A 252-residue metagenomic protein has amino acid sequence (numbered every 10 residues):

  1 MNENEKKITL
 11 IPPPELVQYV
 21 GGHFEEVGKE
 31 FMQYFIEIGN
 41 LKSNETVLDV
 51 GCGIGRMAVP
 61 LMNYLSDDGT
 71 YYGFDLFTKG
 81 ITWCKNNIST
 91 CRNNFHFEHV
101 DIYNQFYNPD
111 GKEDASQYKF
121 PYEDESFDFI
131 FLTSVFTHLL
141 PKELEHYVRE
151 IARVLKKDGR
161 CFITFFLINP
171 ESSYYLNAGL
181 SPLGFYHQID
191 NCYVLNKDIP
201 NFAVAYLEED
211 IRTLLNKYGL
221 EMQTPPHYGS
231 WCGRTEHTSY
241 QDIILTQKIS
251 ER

Functional and structural regions predicted by a protein language model:
M1-I38, I54-L61, T70-K119, R160-R252: Class I (Rossmann-like) S-adenosyl-L-methionine-dependent methyltransferase catalytic domain, capturing the SAM-binding
N44-G53: Conserved class I S-adenosyl-L-methionine
S66, L139-L140, L155-K156: Helix-to-beta-strand junctions that scaffold the AdoMet/dcAdoMet cofactor pocket in Class I SAM-dependent enzymes
D128: Conserved acidic residues
F131: A conserved beta-strand element that flanks and buttresses the S-adenosyl-L-methionine
S134-V135: Short catalytic micro-motifs in class I SAM-dependent methyltransferases
E145-K157: A short glycine-rich, Lys/Arg-flanked "PGG" loop and its adjoining helix->strand segment in the class I
